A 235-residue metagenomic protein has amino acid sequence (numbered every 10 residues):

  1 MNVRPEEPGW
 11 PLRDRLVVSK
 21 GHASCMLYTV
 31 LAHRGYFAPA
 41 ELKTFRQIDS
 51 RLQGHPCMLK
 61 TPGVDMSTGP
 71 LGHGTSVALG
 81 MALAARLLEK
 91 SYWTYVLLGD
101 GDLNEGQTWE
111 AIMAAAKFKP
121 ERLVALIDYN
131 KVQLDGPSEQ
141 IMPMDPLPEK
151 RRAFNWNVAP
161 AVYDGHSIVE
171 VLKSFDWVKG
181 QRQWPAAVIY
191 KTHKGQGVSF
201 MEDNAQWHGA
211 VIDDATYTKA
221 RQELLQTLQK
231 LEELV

Functional and structural regions predicted by a protein language model:
M1-K117: Cofactor-binding active-site loop characterized by glycine-rich and histidine/acidic residues
V17, V124, P160, A187-I189: Structured core elements
H22-A23, N130-K131, G165, K191-G195: Glycine-rich beta-alpha junction loops
A32, Y36, Q47-S50, L83-R86 (+6 more regions): Generic secondary-structure signature for well-ordered alpha-helical cores
F37, P143, I212, T216: Short acidic-hydrophobic sequence patches enriched in Asp/Glu that either
G63, S67-G180: Thiamine diphosphate
I168-V235: Glycine/aspartate-rich loop-and-adjacent alpha/beta segment that forms the canonical ThDP
